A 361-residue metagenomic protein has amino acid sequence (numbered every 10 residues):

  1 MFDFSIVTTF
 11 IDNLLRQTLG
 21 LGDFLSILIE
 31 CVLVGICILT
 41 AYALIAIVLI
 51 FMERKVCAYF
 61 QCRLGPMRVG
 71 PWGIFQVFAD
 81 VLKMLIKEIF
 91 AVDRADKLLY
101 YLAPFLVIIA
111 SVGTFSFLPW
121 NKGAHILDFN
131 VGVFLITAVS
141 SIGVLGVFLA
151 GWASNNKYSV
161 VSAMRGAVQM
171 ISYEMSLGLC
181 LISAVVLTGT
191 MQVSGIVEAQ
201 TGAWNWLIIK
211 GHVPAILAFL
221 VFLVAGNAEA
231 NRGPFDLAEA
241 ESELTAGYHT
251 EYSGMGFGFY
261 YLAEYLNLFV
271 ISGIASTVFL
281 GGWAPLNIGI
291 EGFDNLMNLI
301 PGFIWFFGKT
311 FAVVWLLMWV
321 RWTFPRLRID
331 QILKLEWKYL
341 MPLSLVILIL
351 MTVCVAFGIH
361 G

Functional and structural regions predicted by a protein language model:
F2-G361: Selective transmembrane helix interface/packing segments
